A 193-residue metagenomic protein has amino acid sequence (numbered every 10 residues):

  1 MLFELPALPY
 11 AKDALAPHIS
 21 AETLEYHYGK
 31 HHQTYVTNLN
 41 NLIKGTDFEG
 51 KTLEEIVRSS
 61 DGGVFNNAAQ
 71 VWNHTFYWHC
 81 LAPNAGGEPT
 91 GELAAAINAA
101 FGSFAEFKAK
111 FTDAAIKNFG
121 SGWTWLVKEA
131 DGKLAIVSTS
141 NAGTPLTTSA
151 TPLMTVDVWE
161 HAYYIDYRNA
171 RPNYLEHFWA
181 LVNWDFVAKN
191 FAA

Functional and structural regions predicted by a protein language model:
M1-A193: Feature for soluble, non-membrane regions of globular proteins
